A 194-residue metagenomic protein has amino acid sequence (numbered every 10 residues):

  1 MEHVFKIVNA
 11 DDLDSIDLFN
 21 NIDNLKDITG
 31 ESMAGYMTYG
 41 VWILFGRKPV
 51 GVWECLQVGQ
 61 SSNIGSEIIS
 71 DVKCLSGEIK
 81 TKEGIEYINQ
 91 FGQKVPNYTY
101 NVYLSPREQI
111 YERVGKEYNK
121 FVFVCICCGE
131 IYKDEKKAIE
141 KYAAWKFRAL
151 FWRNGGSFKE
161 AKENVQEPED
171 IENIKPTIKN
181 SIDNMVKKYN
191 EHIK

Functional and structural regions predicted by a protein language model:
M1-L56, Q60-K194: Boundary/linker segments flanking structured domains
